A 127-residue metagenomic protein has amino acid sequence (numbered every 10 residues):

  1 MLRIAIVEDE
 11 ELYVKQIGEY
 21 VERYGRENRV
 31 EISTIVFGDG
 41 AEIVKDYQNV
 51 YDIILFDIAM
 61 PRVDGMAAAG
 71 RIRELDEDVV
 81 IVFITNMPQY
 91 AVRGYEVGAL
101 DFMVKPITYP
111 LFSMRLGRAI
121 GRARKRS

Functional and structural regions predicted by a protein language model:
M1-R3: Non-catalytic signal-transmission and effector/linker regions of two-component phosphorelay proteins
A5, G25, T34, G38-G40 (+1 more regions): Small side chains
E8: Conserved acidic carboxylate
E11-I35: Two-component/phosphorelay signaling modules centered on CheY-like receiver
K15, K45, V92: Alpha-helical elements of the RecA-like P-loop NTPase motor core of helicases
R29, K45-D46, E74, Y95: Structural motif
S33-I53: Acidic, metal-coordinating helix/loop segments flanking the phosphotransfer/catalytic sites of two-component signaling
Y51-R126: CheY-like receiver
